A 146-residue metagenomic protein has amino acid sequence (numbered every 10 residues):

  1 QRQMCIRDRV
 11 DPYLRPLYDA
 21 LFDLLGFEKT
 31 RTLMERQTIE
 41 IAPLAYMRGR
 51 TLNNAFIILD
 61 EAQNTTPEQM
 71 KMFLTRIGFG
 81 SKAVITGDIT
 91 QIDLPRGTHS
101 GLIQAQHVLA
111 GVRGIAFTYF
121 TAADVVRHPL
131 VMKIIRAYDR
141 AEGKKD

Functional and structural regions predicted by a protein language model:
Q1-I6: Short, small-residue-biased leader/transition segments that mark boundaries at the very start of proteins
R7-I41: Mechanochemical coupling/switch segment within NTP-driven translocation systems
E35, E40-A62, M132, Y138 (+1 more regions): Helicase P-loop NTPase motor core of nucleic-acid translocases
T38-I39, N53-F56, M70, G80-I85: Loop/turn-to-beta-strand initiation segments
R50-L52, Q63-M72, I77, L94-G97: Conserved ATPase-coupling elements of RecA-like P-loop NTPase cores
E61, G87-D88: Walker B catalytic acidic pair
L94-V112: Short regulatory helix/loop adjacent to the ATP-binding pocket of P-loop NTPases
Q106-D146: Conserved coupling/interface region of RecA-like P-loop/ASCE motor cores
